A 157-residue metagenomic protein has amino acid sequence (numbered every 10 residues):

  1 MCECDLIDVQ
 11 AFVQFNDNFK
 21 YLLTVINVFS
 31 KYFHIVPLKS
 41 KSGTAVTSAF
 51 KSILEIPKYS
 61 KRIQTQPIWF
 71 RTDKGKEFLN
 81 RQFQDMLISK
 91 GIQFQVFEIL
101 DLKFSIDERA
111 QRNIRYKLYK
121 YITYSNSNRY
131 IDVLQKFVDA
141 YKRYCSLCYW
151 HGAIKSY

Functional and structural regions predicted by a protein language model:
M1-Y116, L147-W150, K155-Y157: Retroviral integrase
Y119: FAD-binding beta-loop-beta segment adjacent to the flavin cofactor pocket
I122-K136: Short, charged, surface-exposed loops that flank catalytic or proteolytic processing sites
V133-V138, A153-Y157: A glycine-rich phosphate-binding loop feature that marks nucleotide/adenosyl-phosphate handling sites
